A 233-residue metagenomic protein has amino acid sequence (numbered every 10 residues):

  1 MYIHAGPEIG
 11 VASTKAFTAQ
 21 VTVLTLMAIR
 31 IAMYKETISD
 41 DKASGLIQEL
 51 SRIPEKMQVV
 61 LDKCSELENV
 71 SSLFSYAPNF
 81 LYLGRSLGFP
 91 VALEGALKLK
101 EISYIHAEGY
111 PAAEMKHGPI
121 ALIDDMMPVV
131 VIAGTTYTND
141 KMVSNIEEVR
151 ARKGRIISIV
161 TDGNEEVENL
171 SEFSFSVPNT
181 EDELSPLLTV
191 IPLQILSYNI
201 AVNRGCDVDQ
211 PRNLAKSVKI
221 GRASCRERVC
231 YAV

Functional and structural regions predicted by a protein language model:
M1-R222: A SIS-like phosphosugar-recognition module
G221-V233: Single conserved hydrophobic/aromatic residue that forms the stacking wall/gate of nucleotide- or nucleobase-binding
